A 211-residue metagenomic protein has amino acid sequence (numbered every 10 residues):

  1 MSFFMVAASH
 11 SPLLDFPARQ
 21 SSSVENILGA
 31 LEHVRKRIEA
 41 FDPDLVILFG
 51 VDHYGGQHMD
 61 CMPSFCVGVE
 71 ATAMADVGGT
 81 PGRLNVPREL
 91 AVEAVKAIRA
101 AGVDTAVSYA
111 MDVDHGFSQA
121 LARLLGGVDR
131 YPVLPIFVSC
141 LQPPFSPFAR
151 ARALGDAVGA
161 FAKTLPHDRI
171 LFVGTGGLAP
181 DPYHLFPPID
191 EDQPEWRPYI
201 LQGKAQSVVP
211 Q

Functional and structural regions predicted by a protein language model:
M1-Y109: A short aromatic-anchored loop/beta-hairpin motif
G29, D114-A122, P135-T164: Active-site glycine-rich loop that binds ribose-phosphate moieties when present
K36-L45, A97-D104, G127-R130, D156-L171: Secondary-structure boundary elements
D44-G50, I136, D168-L178: Beta-strand elements within well-structured catalytic alpha/beta cores of enzymes that handle phosphate/sulfate esters
C61-T72, G127-V128, P187-W196: A glycine- and small-aliphatic-rich helix-loop capping segment at beta-alpha/alpha-beta transitions that lines
V103-P132: Conserved ATP-utilizing enzyme core subdomain
S146-E195: Active-site beta-strand/loop microenvironment that shapes enzyme catalytic pockets
I189-Q211: Gly/Ser/Thr-rich active-site loops/lids in small-molecule metabolic enzymes that frequently grip phosphoryl groups
